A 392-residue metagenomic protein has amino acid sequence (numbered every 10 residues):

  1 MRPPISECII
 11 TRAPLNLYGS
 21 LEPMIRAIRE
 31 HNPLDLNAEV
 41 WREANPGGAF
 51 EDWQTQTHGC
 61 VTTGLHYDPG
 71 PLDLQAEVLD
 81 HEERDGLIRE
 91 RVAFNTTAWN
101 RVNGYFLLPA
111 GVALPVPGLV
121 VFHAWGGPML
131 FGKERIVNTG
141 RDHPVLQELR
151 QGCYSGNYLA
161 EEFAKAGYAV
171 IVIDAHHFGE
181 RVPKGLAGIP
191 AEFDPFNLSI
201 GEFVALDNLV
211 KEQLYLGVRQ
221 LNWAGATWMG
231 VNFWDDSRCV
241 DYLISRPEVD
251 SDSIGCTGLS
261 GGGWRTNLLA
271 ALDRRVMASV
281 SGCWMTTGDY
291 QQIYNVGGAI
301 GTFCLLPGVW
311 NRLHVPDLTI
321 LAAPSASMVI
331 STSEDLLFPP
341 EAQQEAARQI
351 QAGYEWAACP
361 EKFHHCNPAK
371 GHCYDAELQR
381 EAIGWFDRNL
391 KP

Functional and structural regions predicted by a protein language model:
M1-I88, T96, G132, A166: N-terminal targeting or regulatory segments adjacent to alpha/beta-hydrolase or S9 domains
W99-V102, P109-L119, W125-P128: Proline/glycine-enriched tight loop/beta-turn segments at coil->beta junctions that connect or precede beta-strands
L114, F122-W234, I244-S245, Y290-I293: Cap/lid segment of the alpha/beta-hydrolase catalytic domain
K211-A226, V231, D235-C239, M277-T319 (+3 more regions): Mobile cap/lid helix-loop segments that gate and shape the active-site cleft of serine hydrolases
E248-S260: Alpha/beta-hydrolase fold nucleophile elbow
G258-L268: Glycine-rich nucleophile elbow surrounding the catalytic serine of serine-hydrolase chemistry
T302, R348-Q349, G353-P392: C-terminal catalytic histidine-bearing segment of alpha/beta-hydrolase fold enzymes
A323-P340, P368-K370: Conserved strand-to-loop "acid loop" that flanks and positions the catalytic carboxylate
